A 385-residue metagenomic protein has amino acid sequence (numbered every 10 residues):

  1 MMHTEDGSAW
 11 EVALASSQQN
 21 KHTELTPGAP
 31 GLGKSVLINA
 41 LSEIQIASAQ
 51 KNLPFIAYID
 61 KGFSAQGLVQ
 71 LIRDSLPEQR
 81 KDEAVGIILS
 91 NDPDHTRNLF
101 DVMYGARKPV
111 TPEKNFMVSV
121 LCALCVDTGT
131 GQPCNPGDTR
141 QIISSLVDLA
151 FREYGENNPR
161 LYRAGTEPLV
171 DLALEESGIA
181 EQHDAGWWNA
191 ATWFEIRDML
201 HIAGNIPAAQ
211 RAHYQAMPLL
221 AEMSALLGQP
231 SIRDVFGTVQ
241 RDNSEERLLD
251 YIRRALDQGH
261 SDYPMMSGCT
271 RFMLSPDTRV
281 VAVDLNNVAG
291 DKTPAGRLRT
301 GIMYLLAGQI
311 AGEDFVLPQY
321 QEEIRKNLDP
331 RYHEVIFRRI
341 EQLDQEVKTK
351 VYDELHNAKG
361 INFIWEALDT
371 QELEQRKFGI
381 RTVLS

Functional and structural regions predicted by a protein language model:
M2-I88, T349, E372-L373, V383: Glycine-rich phosphate-binding loop of nucleotide-binding enzymes
S8-W10, Q18-N20, G33-K34, I46 (+8 more regions): Flexible loop/turn segments at secondary-structure boundaries
S16-S17, K21-S42, S90-N91, A289-S385: Conserved P-loop NTPase motor cores
A29-L32, A40-S48, K61-S75, V120-D127 (+5 more regions): Generic, well-ordered alpha-helical scaffold segments in large soluble proteins
L71-L76, M103-Y104, R160, E366 (+1 more regions): Short secondary-structure boundary/capping segments
N91-D257: Helical/strand "switch-coupling" subdomains that flank nucleotide/phosphate-binding cores, especially in P-loop NTPases
A106-L146, A150-R152, R271, V280 (+2 more regions): Phosphate-binding/switch loop-helix module in NTP-utilizing enzymes
N205-T278, A282-G301, Y332-R338, E366-T370: Flexible, glycine/threonine-enriched loop-and-boundary segments that flank and lead into catalytic domains of large
